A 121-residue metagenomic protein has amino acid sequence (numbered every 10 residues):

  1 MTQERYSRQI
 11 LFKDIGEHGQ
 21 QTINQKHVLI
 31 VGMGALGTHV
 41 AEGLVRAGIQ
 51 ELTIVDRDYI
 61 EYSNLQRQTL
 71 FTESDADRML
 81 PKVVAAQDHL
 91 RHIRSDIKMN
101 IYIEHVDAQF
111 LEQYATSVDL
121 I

Functional and structural regions predicted by a protein language model:
M1-I121: Adenine nucleotide-associated cytosolic modules
